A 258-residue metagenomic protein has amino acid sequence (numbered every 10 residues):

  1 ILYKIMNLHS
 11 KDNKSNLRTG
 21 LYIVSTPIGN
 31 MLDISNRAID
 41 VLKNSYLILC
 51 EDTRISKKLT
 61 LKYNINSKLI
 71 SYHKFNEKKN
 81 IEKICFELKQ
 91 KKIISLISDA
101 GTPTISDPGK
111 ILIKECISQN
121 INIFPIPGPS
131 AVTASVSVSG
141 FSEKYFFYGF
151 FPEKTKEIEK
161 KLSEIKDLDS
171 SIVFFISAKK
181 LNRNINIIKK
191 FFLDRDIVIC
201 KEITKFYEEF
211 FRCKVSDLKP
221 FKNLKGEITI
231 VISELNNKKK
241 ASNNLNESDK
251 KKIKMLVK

Functional and structural regions predicted by a protein language model:
I5-F75: Glycine-rich, flexible N-terminal cofactor/catalytic loop recognition
L8-S10, R18, K92-I93, S171-K258: A contiguous loop/helix-start segment that scaffolds small-molecule binding in enzyme catalytic cores
P27-G29, T53-R54, S71-K78, P129 (+2 more regions): Short, acidic/turn-prone active-site loops that include or flank metal/cofactor- and phosphate-binding residues
L42-I48, I121-F124, S170-I172: Short active-site oxyanion
N66-K74, I123, E143-G149, D194-K201: Short hydrophobic/aromatic-enriched beta-strand-loop microsegments
I84-S130: Glycine/small-residue-rich loop that forms an oxyanion/phosphate-binding "nest" at active or ligand-binding sites
I111-L168: Class I SAM-dependent methyltransferase SAM-binding "motif I" and its flanking Rossmann-like core
